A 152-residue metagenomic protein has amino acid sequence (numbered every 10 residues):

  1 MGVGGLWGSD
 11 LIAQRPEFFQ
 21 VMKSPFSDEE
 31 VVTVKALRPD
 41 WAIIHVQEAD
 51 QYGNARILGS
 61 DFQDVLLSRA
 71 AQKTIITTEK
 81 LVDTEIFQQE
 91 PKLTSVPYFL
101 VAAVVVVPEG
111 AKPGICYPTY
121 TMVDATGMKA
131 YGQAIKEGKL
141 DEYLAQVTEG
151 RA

Functional and structural regions predicted by a protein language model:
M1-A152: Conserved alpha/beta enzyme-core scaffold
